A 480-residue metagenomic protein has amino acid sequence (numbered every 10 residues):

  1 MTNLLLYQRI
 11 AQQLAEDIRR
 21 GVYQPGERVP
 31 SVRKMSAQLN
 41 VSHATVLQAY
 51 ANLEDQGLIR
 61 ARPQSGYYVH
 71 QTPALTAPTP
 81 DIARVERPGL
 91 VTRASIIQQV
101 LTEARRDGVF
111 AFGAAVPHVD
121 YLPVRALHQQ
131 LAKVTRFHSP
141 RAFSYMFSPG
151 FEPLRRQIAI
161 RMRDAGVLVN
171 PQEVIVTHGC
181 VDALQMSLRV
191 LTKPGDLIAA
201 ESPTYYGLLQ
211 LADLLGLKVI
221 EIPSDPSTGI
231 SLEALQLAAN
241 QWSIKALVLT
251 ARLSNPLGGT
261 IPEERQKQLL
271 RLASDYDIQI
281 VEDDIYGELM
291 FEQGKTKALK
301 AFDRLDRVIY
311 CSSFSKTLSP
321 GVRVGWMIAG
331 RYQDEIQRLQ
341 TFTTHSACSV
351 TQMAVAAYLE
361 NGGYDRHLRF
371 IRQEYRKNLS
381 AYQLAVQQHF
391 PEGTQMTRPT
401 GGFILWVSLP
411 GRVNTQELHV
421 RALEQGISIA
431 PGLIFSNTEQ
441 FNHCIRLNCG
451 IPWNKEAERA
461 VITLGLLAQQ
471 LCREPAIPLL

Functional and structural regions predicted by a protein language model:
M1-V134, Q337, T341-C348, L359 (+11 more regions): N-terminal basic, amphipathic alpha-helical segments
R60-A61, V169, I429: Short beta-strand "wing" residues that participate in macromolecule-binding interfaces
L127, R304-Q373: Conserved core segment of the aminotransferase class I/II
H138-Y276, G287-D303, I309, Y375 (+2 more regions): Conserved core of the PLP fold type I
D283: Glycine-centered flexible beta-alpha turn that most often forms the glycine-rich phosphate-binding loop
R369-T394: Conserved PLP-dependent catalytic core of the aminotransferase class-I/II
